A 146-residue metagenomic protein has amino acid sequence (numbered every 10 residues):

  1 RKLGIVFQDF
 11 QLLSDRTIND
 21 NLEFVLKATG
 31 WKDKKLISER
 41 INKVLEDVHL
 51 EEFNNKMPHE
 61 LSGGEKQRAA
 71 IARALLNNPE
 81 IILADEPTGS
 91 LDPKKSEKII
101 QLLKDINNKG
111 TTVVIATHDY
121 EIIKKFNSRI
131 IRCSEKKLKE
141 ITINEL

Functional and structural regions predicted by a protein language model:
R16-F24: Short coil-to-helix segment of the ABC ATPase nucleotide-binding domain corresponding to the Q-loop/switch region
L36-V48: ABC nucleotide-binding domain "signature" region
M57-L61, E65: Conserved ABC ATPase signature
I71: Hydrophobic anchor residue at the start of the ABC signature
N78: Conserved catalytic motifs of ABC-family nucleotide-binding domains
I82-D85: Catalytic Walker B motif of ABC-type/P-loop ATPase nucleotide-binding domains
P93-K95: Helix N-cap at the start of a conserved alpha-helix in ABC-type nucleotide-binding domains
